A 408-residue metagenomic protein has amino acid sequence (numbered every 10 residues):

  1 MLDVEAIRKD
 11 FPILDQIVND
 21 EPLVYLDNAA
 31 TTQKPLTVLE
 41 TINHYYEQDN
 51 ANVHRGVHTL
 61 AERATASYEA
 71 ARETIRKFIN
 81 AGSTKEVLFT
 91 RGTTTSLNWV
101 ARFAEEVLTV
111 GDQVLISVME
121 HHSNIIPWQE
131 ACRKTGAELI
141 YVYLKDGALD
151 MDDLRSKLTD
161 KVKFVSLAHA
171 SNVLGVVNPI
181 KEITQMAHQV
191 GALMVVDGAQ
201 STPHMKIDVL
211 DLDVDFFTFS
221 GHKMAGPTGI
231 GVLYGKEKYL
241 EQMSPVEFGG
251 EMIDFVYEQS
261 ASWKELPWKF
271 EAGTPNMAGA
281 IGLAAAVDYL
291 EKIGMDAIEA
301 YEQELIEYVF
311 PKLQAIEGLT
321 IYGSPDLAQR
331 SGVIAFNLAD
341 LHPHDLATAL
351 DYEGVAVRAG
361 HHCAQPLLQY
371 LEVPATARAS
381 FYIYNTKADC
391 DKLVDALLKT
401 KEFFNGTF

Functional and structural regions predicted by a protein language model:
M1-F408: Pyridoxal 5′-phosphate
